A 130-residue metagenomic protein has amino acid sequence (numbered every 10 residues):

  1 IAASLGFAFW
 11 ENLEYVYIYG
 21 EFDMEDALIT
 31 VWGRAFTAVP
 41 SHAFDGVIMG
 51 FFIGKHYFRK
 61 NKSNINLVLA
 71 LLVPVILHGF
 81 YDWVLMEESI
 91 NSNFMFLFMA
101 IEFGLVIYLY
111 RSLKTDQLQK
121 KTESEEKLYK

Functional and structural regions predicted by a protein language model:
I1-K130: Hydrophobic alpha-helical segments at protein termini of multi-pass membrane proteins
